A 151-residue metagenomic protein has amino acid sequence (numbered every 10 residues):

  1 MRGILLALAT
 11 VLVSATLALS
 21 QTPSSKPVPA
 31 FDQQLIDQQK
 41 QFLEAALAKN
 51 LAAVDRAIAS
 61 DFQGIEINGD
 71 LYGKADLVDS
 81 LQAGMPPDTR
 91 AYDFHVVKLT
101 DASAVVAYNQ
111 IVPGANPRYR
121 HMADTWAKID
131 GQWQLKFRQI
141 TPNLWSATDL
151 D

Functional and structural regions predicted by a protein language model:
M1-I4: Positively charged n-region of N-terminal signal peptides that target proteins for export
L6-T16: Bacterial N-terminal signal peptides
L19-R56, D61-D151: A beta-strand edge to alpha-helix "cap/lid" segment located at domain peripheries
